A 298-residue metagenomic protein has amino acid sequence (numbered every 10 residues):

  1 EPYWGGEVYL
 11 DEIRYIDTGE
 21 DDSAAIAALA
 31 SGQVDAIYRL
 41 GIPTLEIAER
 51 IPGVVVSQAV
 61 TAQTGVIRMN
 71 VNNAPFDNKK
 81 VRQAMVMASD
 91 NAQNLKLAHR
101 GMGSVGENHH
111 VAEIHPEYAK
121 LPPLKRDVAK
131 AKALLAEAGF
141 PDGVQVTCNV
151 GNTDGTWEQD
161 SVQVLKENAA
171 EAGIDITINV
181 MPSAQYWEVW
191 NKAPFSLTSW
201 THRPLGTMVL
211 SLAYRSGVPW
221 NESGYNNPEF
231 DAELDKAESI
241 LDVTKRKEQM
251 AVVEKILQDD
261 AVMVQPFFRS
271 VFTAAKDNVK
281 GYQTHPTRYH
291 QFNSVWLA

Functional and structural regions predicted by a protein language model:
E1-I47, K166, D175-T177: Ligand-site clamp/hinge motif
P2-D11, E46-A59, R68-K79, A112-K130 (+4 more regions): Short, solvent-exposed loop/beta-turn-alpha elements that line the ligand-binding surface or hinge of extracytoplasmic
R14-D17, D35-R39, V56-Q58, G65-R68 (+7 more regions): Structural recognition of the beta-strand scaffold that forms the well-ordered cores of secreted hydrolase catalytic
A24-I26, V34, T44-L45, V81-R82 (+4 more regions): Short, hydrophobic alpha-helical packing/hinge segments within bilobed ligand-binding/sensory domains
A36-R39, S161, K166-R215, Q249-M250: Periplasmic binding protein-like
R50, S57, D77-E167, N226-E229 (+2 more regions): Append "and occasionally in soluble cytosolic enzymes with long acidic Gly/Pro-rich linkers
E137-G155, T198-T201, L241-D277: Bilobed periplasmic-binding protein-like "clamshell/Venus-flytrap" ligand-binding domains
